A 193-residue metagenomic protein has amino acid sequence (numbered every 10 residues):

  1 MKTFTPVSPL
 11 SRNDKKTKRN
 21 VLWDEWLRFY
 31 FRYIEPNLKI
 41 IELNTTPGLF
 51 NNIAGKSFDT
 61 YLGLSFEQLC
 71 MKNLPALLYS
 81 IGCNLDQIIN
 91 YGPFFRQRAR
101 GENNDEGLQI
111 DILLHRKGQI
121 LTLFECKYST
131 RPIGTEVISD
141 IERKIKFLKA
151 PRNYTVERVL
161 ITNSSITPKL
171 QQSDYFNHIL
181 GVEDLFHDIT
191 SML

Functional and structural regions predicted by a protein language model:
M1-T5: Basic amphipathic alpha-helical segments that dock to polyanions
P6-L193: A cross-kingdom feature that marks ATP-driven nucleic-acid transaction machinery
